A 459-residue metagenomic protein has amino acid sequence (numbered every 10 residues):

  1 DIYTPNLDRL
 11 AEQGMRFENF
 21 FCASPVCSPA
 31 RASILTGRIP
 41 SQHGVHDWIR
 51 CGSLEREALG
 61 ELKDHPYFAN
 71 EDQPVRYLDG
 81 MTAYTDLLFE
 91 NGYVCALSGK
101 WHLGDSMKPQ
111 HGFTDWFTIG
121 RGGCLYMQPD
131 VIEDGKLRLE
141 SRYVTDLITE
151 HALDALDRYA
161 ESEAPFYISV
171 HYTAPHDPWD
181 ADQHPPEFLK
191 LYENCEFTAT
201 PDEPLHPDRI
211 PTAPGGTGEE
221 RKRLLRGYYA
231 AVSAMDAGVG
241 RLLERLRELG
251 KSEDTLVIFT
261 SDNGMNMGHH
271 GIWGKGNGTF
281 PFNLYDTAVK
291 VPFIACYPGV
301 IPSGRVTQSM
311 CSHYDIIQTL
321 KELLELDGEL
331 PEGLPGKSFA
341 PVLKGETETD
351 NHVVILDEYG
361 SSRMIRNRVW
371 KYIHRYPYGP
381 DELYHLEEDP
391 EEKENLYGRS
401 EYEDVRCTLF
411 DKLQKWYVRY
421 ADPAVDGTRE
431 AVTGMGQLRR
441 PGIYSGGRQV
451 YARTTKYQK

Functional and structural regions predicted by a protein language model:
D1-A83, L87, Y93, D115 (+2 more regions): Active-site segment of extracytoplasmic enzymes that catalyze sulfate/phosphate-ester chemistry
D1-I2, E18, P25, W48 (+9 more regions): Active-site-proximal cap/lid insertion segments
A11, F89, A160, R366: Anion (oxyanion) recognition and catalysis
R38, W101, N263: Active-site metal-binding loops of divalent metal-dependent hydrolases
Y84, K100, I316, F339 (+1 more regions): Short active-site alpha-helical segment characteristic of glycosyltransferases and processive polysaccharide synthases
G92-D105, L324-P331: Short, well-structured beta-strand/strand-turn elements
Y297, I365-R368, H374-R375, L386: Active-site beta-strand termini and strand-to-loop segments that position acidic
D389: Intrinsically disordered, low-complexity polar regions and short flexible loop motifs
